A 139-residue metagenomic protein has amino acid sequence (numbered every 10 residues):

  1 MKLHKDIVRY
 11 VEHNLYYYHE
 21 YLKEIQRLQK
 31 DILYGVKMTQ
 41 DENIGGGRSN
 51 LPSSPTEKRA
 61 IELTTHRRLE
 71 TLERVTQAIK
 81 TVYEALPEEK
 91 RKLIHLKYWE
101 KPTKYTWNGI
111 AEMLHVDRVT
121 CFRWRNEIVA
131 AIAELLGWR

Functional and structural regions predicted by a protein language model:
M1-A85, G109, W138-R139: N-terminal interaction/assembly modules
L86-Y105: Short amphipathic alpha helix immediately N-terminal
K101-V119: Helix-turn-helix DNA-binding module
V129-L136: C-terminal flanking helix
